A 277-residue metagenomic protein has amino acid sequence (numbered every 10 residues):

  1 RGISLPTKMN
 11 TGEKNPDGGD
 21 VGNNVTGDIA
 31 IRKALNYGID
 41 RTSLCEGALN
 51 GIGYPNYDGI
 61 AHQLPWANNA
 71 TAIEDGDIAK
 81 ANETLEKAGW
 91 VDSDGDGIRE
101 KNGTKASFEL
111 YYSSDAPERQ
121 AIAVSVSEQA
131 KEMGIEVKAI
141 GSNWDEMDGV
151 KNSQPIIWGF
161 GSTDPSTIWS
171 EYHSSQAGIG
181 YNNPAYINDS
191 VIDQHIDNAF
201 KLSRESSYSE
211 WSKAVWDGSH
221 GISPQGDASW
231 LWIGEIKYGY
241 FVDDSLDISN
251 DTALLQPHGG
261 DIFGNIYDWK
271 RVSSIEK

Functional and structural regions predicted by a protein language model:
R1-I31, G47, S113, E235-K237: A bilobed periplasmic-binding-protein/Venus flytrap-type ligand-binding module shared by bacterial periplasmic
N36-I73, D77-K80, E118-S127, D148-K277: Detector for C-terminal structural segments
D92: Acidic, divalent-cation-chelating loop motifs in proteins
D96: Acidic carboxylate motifs that coordinate Ca2+ or other divalent cations, activating on Asp/Glu
K105-S114, V137-I140: Short, well-ordered beta-strand elements
A139-G149: Short helix-initiation/N-cap motifs at beta->coil->alpha
